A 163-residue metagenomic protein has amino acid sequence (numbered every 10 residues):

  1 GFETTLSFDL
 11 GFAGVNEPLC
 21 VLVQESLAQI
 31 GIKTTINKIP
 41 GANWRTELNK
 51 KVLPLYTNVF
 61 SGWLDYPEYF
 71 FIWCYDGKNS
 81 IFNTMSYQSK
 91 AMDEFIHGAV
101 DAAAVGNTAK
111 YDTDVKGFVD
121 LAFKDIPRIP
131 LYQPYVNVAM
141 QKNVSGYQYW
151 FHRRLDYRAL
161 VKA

Functional and structural regions predicted by a protein language model:
G1-E3, G31, I126: Short secondary-structure junction motifs
F2-G11, T34-N37: Short, well-ordered beta-strand elements
G14-E25, Q29, W44-A163: Detector for C-terminal structural segments
I32-K38, I129-P130: Acidic/polar loop patches that form or flank catalytic/metal-binding clefts of enzymes that bind anionic ligands
I36-T46: Short helix-initiation/N-cap motifs at beta->coil->alpha
